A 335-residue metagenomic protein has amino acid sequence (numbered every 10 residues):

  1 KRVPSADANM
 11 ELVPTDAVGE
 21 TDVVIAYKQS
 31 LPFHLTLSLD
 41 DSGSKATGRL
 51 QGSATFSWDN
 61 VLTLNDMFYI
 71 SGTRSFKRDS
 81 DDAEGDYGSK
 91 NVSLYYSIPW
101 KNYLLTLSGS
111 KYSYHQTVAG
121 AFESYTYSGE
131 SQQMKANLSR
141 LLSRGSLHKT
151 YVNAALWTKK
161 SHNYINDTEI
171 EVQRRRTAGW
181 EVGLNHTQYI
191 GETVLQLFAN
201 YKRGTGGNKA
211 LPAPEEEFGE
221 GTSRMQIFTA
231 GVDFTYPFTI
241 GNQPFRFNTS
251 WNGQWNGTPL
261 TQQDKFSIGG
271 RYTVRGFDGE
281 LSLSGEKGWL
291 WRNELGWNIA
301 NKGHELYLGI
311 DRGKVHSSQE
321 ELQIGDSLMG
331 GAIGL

Functional and structural regions predicted by a protein language model:
K1-G43, G72-K90, S250-N252: Periplasmic polypeptide-binding modules associated with outer-membrane biogenesis and secretion
R2-P4, A17-G19, Q29-L31, L62-L64 (+4 more regions): Short flexible coil/turn linkers enriched for glycine and charged/polar residues that connect secondary-structure
L12, L37-D41, A54, F68-R74 (+7 more regions): Transmembrane beta-barrel strands of outer-membrane/channel proteins
G19, G48-G52, G88-V92, E130-M134 (+5 more regions): Residues that define the transmembrane beta-barrel architecture of outer-membrane proteins
T36-D41, L50-F76, A83-E84, K90-S113 (+2 more regions): Predominantly transmembrane beta-strands of Gram-negative outer membrane beta-barrel pores used for transport
D41-T47, D79-G85, E123-Y127, D167-Q173 (+3 more regions): Outer-membrane beta-barrel domain signature
P99, L104-L260, V315-S318: Transmembrane beta-strand segments of outer-membrane beta-barrel domains in Gram-negative and organellar OMPs
E216-L335: C-terminal transmembrane beta-barrel domains of outer membrane proteins
